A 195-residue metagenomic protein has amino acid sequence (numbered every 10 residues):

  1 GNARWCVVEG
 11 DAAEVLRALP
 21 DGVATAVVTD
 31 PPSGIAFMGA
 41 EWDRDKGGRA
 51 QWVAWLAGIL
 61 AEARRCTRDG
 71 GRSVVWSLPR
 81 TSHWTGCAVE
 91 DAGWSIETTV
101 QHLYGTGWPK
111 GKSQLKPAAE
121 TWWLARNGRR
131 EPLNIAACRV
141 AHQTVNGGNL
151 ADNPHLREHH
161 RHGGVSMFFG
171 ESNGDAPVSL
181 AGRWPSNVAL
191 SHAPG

Functional and structural regions predicted by a protein language model:
G1-G195: Core catalytic lobe of class I
